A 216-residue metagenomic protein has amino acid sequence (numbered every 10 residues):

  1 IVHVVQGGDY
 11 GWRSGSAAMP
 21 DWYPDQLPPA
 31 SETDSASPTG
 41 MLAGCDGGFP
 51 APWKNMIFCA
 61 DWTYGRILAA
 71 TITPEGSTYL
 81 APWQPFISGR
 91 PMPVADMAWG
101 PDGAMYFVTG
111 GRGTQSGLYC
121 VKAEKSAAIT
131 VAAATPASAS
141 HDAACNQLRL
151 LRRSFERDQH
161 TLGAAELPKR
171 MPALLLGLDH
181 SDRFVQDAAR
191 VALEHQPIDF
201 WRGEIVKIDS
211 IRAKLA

Functional and structural regions predicted by a protein language model:
I1-R157, A192: Beta-propeller domains with acidic blade repeats across secreted/periplasmic ectodomains and cytosolic WD/CNH propellers
G110, S126-A216: Long, ordered, helix-rich scaffold segments
